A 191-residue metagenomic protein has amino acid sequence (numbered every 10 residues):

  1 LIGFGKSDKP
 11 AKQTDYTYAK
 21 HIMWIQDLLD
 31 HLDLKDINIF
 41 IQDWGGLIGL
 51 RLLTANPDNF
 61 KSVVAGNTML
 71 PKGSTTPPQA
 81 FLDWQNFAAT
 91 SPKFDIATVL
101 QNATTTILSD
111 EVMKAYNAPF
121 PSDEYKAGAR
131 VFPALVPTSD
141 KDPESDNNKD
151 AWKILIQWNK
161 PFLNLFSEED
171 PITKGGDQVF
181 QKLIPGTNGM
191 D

Functional and structural regions predicted by a protein language model:
L1-I41: Active-site loop/oxyanion-hole signature of alpha/beta-hydrolase fold enzymes
I2-F4, D15, G45-G46, M69-P71 (+3 more regions): Short, solvent-exposed loop/turn segments at secondary-structure junctions
S7-T14, S74-P77, G175-G176: Conserved catalytic-core motifs of eukaryotic protein kinase domains, centered on the activation segment
H31-T76: Conserved hydrolase catalytic core segment
I39-Q42, V64-N67, P133, L163-E168 (+1 more regions): Short beta-strand segments
G73-F132, V136, D140-E144: Helix-rich cap/lid subdomain of alpha/beta-hydrolase
K126, D150-N159: Serine-hydrolase catalytic core
N159-D191: Conserved loop-alpha-helix segment in the C-terminal half of the alpha/beta-hydrolase fold that carries the catalytic
